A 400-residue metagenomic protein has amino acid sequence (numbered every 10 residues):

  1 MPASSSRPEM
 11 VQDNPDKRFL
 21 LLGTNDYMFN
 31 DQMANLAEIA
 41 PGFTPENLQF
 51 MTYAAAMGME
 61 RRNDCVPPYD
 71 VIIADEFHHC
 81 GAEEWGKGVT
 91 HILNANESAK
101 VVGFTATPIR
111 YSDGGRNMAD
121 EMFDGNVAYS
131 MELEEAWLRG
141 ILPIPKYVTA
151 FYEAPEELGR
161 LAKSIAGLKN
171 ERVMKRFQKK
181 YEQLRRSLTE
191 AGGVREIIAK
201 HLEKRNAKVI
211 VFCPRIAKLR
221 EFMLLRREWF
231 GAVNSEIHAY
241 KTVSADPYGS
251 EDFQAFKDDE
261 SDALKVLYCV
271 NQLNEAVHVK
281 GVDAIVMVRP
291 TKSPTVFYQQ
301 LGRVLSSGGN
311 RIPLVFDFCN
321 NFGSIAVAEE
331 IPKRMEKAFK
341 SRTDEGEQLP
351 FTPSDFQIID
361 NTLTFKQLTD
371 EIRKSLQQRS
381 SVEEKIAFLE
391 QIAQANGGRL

Functional and structural regions predicted by a protein language model:
L21-N63, P68: Inter-Walker segment of RecA-like/P-loop motor cores
G23-F29, M51-M59, H79-A82, P214-A217 (+2 more regions): Conserved helicase motor
Y53, D64-G103, P108-I109: SF2 helicase catalytic motif II
D113-A207, E347: Interdomain helical connector at the RecA1-RecA2 junction of SF1/SF2 helicase-like NTPases
K179-K200, S324-L400: Long, largely alpha-helical accessory region at the distal end of helicase-like NTP-driven motors
I210, E221, V233-L273: Conserved helicase ATPase core of P-loop NTP-dependent helicases/translocases
K265, N271-N310: Conserved RecA-like helicase motor core of SF1/SF2 enzymes
Q299, R303-K333: Conserved segment of the helicase C-terminal RecA-like domain
